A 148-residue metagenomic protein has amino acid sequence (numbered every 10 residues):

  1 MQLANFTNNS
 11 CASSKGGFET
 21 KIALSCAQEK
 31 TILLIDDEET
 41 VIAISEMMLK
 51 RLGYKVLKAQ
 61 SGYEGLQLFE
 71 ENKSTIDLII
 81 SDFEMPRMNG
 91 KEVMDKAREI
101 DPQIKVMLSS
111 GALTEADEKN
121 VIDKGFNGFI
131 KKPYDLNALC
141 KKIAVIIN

Functional and structural regions predicted by a protein language model:
M1-T31, N120: Disordered, acidic interdomain junction associated with two-component signaling
I35-D36, A59, I79, S109: Conserved sequence signature across two-component system core domains
A43-R51: Charged docking surfaces used in two-component/phosphorelay signaling
K58-Q67, G90: Helix N-cap/capping motif at the beta->alpha junctions
Q67-E70, K91-Q103: Short amphipathic alpha-helix used as the core "switch/output" element in two-component signaling
D82: Active-site residues of response regulator receiver
M85: Receiver (REC) domain active-site loop signature in two-component systems and cognate sites in sensor histidine kinases
E92-M94, E99, S110-K131, L136-A144: Alpha4 helix (beta4-alpha4-beta5 surface) of REC/receiver domains from two-component response regulators
